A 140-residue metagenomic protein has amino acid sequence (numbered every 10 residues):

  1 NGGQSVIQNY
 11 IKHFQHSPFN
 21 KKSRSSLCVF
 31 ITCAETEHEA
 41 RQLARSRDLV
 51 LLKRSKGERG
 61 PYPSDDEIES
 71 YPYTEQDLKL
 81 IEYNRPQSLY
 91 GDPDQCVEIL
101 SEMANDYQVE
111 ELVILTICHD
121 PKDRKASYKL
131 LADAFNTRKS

Functional and structural regions predicted by a protein language model:
N1-S140: Active-site-adjacent structural elements that line small-molecule/cofactor binding pockets in enzymes
